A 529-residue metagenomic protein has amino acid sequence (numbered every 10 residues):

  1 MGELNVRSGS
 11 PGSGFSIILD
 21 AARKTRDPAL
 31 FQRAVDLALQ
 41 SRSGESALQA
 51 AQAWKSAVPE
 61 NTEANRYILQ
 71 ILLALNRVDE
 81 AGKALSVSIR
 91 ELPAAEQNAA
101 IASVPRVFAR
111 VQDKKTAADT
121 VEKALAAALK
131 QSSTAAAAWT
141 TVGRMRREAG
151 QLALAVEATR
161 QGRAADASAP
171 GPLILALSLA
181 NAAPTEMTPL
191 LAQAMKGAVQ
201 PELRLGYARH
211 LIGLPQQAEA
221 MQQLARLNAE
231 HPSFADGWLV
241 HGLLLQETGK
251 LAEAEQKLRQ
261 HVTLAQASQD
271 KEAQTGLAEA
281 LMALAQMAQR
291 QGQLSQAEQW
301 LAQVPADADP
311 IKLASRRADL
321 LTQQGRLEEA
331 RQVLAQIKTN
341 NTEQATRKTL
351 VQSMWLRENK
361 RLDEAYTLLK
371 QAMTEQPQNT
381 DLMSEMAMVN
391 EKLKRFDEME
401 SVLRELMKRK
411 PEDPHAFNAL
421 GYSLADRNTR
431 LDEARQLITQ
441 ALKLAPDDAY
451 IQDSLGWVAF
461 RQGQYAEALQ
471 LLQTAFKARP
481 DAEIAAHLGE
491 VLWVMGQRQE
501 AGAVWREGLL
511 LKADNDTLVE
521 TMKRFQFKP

Functional and structural regions predicted by a protein language model:
M1-R7, S16-P529: Alpha-solenoid helical repeat scaffolds
